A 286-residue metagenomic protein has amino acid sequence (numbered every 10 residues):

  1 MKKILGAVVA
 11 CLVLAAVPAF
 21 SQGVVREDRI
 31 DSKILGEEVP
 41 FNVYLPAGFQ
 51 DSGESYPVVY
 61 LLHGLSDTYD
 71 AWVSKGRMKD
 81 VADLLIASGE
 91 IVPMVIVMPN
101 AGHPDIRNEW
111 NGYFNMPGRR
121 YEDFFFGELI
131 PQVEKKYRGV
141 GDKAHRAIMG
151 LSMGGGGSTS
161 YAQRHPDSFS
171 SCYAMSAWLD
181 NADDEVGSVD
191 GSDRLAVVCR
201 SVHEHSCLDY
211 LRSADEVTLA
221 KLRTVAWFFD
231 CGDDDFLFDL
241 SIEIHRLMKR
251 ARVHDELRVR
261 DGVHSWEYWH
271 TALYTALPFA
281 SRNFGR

Functional and structural regions predicted by a protein language model:
M1-I4: Positively charged n-region of N-terminal signal peptides that target proteins for export
A7-A16: Bacterial N-terminal signal peptides
V17-S21: Sec/Tat signal peptide C-region and signal peptidase I cleavage site
Q22-R286: Non-catalytic cap/lid and distal C-terminal segments of serine-dependent acyl enzymes
